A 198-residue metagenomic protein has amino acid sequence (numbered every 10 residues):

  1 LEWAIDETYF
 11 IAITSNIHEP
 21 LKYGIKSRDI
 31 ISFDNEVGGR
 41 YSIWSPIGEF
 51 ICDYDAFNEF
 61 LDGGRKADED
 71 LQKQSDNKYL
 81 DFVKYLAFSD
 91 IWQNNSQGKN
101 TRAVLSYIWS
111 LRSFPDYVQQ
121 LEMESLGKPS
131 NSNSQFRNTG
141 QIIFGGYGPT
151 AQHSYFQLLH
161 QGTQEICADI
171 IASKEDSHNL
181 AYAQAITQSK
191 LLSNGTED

Functional and structural regions predicted by a protein language model:
E2-D169, K174-N179: Active-site phosphate/pyrophosphate-binding segments
S177-D198: Acidic, Ser/Thr-rich peripheral helices and adjacent loops at domain boundaries
